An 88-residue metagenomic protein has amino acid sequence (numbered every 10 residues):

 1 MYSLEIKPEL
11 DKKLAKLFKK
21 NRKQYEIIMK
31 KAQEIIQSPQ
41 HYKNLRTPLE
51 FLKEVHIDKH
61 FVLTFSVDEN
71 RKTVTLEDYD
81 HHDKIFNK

Functional and structural regions predicted by a protein language model:
M1-L4, A15, K19-R22, I57-V62 (+1 more regions): Enriched for short, Lys/Arg-rich terminal
L14, Y25, M29-A32: Short amphipathic alpha-helical/adjacent loop interface patches that line ligand and macromolecule-binding sites
K23-E26, K43: Short, solvent-exposed positions on alpha-helices
K30-H56: A short, surface-exposed loop/turn module that caps and links secondary-structure elements
